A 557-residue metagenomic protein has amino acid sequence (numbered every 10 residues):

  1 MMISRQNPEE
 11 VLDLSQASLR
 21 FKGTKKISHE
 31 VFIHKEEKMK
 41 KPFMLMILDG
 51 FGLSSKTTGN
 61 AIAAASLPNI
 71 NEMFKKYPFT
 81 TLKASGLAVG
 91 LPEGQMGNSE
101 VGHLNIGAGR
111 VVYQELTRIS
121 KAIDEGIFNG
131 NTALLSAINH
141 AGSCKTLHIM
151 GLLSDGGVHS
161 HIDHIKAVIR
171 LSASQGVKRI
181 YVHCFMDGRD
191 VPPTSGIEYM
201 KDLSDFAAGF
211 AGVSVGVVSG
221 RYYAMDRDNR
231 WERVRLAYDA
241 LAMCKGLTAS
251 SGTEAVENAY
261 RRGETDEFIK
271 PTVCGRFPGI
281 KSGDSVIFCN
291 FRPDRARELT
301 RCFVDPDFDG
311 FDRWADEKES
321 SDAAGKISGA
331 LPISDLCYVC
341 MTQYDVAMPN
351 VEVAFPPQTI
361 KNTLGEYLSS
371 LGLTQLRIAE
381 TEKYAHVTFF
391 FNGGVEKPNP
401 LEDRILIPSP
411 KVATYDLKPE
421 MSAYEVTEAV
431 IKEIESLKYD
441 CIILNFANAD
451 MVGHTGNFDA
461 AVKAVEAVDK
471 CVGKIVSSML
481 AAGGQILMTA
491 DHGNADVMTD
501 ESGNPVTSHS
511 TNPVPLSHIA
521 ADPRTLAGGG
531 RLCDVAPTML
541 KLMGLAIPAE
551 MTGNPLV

Functional and structural regions predicted by a protein language model:
M1-M2: Methionine residue identity
R5-N7, F43: Generic extreme N-terminus detector
N7, K25-I27, K38: Polybasic, lysine-rich low-complexity intrinsically disordered segments
E9, Q16-L19, E30: N-terminal amphipathic/hydrophobic targeting modules at extreme N-termini, encompassing cleavable Sec/SRP-type signal
V11-L14, T24: Compositionally biased, low-complexity segments
L19-R20, E36: C-terminal segments of large proteins
F32-V557: Feature captures the catalytic ectodomains and active-site-proximal regions of enzymes that hydrolyze or transfer
